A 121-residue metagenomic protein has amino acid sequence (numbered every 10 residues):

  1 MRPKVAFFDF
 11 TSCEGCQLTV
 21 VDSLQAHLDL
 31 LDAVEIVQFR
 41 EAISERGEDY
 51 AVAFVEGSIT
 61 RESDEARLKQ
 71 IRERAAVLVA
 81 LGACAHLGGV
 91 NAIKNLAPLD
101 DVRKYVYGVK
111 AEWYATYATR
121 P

Functional and structural regions predicted by a protein language model:
M1-P121: Iron-sulfur-associated redox domains of electron-transfer enzymes in respiratory and anaerobic energy metabolism
